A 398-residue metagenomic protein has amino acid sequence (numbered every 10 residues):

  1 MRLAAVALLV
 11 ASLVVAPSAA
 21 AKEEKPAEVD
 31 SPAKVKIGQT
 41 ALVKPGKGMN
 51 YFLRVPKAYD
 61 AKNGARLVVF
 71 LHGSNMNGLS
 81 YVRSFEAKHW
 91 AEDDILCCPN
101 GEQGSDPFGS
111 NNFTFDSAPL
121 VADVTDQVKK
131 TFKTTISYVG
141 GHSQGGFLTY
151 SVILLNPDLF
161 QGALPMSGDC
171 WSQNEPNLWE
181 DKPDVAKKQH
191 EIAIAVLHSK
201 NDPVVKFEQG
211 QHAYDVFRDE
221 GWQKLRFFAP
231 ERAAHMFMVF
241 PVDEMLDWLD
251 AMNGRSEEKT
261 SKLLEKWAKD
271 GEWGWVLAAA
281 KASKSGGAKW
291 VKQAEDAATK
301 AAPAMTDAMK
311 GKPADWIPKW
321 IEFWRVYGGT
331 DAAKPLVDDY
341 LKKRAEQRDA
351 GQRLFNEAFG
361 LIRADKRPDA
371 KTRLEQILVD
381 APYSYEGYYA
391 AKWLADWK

Functional and structural regions predicted by a protein language model:
A21-L67, Q144-F147, V152, L225 (+1 more regions): A domain-start/cap signature at the N-terminus of enzymes
K47-F52, K57, K62-T134: Serine-hydrolase catalytic machinery in alpha/beta-hydrolase-like enzymes
F132, D158, A233, A279-D296 (+3 more regions): Short solvent-exposed coil/turn linkers within tandem alpha-helical repeat scaffolds
I136-K188: Primarily recognizes the serine-hydrolase "nucleophile elbow" in alpha/beta-hydrolase and SGNH/GDSL folds
S167-V242: The feature captures the conserved acid-bearing segment of alpha/beta-hydrolase catalytic domains
P241-K262: Catalytic active-site module of serine/aspartate enzymes centered on a nucleophile-bearing elbow/loop
E257-A268, A298-M309, R348-I362: Alpha-helical tetratricopeptide repeat
